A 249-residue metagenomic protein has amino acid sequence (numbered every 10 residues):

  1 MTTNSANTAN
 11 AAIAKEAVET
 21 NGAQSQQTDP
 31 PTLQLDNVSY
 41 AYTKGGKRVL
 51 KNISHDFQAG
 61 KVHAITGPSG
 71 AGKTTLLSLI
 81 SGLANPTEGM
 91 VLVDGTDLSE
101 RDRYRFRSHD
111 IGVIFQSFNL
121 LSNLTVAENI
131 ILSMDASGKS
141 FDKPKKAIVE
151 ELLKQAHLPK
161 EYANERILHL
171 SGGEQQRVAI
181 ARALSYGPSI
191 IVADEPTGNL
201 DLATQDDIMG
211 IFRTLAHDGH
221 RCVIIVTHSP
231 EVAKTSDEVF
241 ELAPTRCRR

Functional and structural regions predicted by a protein language model:
S81: Helix-to-loop junction immediately C-terminal to a conserved catalytic motif
G89-L98: Conserved ABC transporter NBD signature motif
D97-G112: ABC ATPase NBD coupling module
K143-E161: Conserved ABC ATPase "signature" region
R166-L170, E174: Conserved ABC ATPase signature
G187: Conserved catalytic motifs of ABC-family nucleotide-binding domains
I191-D194: Catalytic Walker B motif of ABC-type/P-loop ATPase nucleotide-binding domains
